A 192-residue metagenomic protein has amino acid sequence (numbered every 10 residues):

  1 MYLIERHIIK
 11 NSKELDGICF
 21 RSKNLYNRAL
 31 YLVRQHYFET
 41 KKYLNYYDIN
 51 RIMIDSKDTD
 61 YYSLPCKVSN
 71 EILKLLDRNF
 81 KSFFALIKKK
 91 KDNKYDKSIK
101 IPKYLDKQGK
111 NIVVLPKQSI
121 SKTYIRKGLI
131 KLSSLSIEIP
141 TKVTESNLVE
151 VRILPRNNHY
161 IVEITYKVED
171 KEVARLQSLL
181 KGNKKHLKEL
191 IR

Functional and structural regions predicted by a protein language model:
M1-R192: Nucleic-acid substrate recognition interfaces
